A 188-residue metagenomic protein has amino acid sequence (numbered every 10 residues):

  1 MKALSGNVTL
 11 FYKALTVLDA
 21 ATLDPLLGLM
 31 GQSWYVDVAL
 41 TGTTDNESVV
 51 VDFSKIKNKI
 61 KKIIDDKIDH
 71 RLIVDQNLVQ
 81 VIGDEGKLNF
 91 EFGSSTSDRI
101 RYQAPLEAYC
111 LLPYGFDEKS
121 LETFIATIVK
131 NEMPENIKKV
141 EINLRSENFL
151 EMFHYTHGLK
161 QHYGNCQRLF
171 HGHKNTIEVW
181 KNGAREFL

Functional and structural regions predicted by a protein language model:
M1-L188: Charge-rich, low-complexity N-terminal segments
